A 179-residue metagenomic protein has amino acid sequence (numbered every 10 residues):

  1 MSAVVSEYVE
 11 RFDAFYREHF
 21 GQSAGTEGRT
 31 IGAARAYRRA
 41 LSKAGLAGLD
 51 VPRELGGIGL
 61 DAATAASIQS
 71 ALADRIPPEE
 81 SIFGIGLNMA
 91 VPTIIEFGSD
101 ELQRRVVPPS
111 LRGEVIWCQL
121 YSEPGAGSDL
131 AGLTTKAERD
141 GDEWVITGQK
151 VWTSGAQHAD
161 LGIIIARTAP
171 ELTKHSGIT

Functional and structural regions predicted by a protein language model:
M1-G84, E101-R112, I116: Amphipathic, small/basic residue-rich leader segments at the start of a protein or domain
E54, S122-A126, V151-W152: Short, solvent-exposed loop/turn elements at beta->coil junctions and helix N-caps that rim active or binding pockets
S81-E101, G127: N-terminal glycine-rich flavin-associated loop
G125-L133: Active-site-adjacent elements of ketosynthase-type condensing enzymes
T135-E138: A structural signal for short hydrophobic beta-strand segments in well-ordered beta-sheet cores
T147-T179: A short core secondary-structure module
